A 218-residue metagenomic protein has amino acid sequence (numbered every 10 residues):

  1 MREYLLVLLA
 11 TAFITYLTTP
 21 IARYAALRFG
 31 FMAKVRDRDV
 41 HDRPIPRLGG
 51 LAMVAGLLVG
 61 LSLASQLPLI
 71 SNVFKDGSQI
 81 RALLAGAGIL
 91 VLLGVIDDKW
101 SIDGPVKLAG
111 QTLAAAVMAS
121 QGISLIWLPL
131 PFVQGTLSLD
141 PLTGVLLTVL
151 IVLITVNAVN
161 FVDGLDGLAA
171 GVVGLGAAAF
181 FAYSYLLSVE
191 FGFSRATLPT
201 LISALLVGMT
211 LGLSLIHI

Functional and structural regions predicted by a protein language model:
M1-L215: "…together with the soluble PPM/PP2C metallo-phosphatase catalytic core" -> "…together with the soluble PPM/PP2C
